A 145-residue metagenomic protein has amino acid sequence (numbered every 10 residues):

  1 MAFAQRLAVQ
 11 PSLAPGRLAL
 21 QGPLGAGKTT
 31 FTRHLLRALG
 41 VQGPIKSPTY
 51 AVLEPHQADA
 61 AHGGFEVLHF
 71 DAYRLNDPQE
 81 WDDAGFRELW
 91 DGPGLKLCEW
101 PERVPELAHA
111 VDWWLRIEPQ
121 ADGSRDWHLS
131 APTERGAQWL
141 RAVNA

Functional and structural regions predicted by a protein language model:
R6, R37, N76-A145: Short phosphate-coordinating micro-motif centered on Lys-Gly-acidic
R6-P15: Phosphate-binding P-loop
R17-A19: Short hydrophobic/aromatic beta-strand immediately N-terminal to the Walker A/P-loop
Q21-P23: P-loop (Walker A) phosphate-binding loop of NTP-binding proteins
K28: Conserved lysine of the Walker
V41-H56: Short beta-strand-centered segment that lines the nucleotide-binding/catalytic pocket of NTP-utilizing
V67-N76: Switch II (G3) loop of P-loop NTPases
